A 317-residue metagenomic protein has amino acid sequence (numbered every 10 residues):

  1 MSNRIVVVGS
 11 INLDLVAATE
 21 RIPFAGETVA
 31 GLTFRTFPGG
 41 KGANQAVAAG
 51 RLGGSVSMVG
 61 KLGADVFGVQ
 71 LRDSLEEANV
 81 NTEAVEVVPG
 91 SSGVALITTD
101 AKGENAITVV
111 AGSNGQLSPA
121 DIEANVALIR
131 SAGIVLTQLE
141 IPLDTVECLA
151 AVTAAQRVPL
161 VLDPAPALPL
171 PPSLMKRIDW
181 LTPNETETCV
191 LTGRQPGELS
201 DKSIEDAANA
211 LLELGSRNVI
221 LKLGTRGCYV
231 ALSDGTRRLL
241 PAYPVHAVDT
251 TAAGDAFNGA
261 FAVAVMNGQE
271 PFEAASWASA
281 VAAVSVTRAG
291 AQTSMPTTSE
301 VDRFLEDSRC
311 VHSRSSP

Functional and structural regions predicted by a protein language model:
M1-I5, P169-S173, L199-P317: Conserved phosphate-binding/catalytic region of the ribokinase-like
M1-K61, V66-Q70, E76-E77, H246-V248 (+1 more regions): Glycine-rich phosphate/adenosyl-contacting loop at the front of the ribokinase-like
K61, V87, I97-I134, L139: Conserved phosphate-binding/catalytic loop of the ribokinase/pfkB sugar-kinase fold
S74-P89: A glycine-rich helix N-cap at a beta->alpha junction
N79, G115-A120, L160-A167: Short gly/ser/thr-rich secondary-structure transition/capping motifs
I134-D206, R226-C228: Conserved beta-alpha-beta core of the PfkB/ribokinase-like small-molecule kinase fold
